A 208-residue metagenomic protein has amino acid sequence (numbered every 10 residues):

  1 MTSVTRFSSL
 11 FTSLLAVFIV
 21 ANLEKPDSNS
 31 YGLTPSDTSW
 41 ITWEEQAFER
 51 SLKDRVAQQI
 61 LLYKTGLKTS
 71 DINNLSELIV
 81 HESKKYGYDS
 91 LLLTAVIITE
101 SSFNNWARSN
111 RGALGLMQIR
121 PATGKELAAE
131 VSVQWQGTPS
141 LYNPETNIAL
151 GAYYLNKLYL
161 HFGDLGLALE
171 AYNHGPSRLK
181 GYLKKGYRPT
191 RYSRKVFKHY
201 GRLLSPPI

Functional and structural regions predicted by a protein language model:
M1-S13: N-terminal Sec-pathway targeting helices
T2, L15-F18, Q58, S70: Residue-level marker of intrinsically disordered, low-complexity segments enriched for small/polar residues
T12-G32: Bacterial Sec-dependent signal peptides at the C-terminal "C-region" and cleavage site
Y31-L33, W40-I208: Catalytic glycan-binding domains that act on GlcNAc-containing polysaccharides
